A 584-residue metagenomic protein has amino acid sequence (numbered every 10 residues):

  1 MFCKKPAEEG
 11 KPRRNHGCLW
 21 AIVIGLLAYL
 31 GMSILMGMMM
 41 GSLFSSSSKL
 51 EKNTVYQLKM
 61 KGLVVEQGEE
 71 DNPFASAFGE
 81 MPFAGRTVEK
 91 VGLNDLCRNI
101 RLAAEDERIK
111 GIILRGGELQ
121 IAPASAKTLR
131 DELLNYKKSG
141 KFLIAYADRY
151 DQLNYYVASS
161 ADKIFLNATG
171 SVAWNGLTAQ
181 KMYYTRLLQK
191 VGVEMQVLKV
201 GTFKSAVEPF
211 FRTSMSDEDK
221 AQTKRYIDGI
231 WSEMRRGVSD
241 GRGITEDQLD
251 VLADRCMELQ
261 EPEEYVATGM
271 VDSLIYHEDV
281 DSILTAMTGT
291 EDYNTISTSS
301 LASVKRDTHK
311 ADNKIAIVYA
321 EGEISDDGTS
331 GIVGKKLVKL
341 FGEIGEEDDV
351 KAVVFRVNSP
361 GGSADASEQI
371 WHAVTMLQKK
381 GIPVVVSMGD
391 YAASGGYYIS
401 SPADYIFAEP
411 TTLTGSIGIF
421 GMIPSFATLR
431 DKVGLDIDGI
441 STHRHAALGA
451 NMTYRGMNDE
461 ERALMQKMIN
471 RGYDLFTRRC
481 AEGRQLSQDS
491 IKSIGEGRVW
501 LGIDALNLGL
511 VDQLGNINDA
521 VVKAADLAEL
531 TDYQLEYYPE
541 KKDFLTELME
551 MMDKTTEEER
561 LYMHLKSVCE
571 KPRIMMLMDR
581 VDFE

Functional and structural regions predicted by a protein language model:
M1-L19: N-terminal Lys/Arg-rich, disordered targeting/topogenic segments
R13-S46, N53: Hydrophobic alpha-helical transmembrane signal-anchor segments
I34, F44-L50, V91, I100 (+7 more regions): Non-catalytic accessory/assembly modules
S47-S48, T54-K181, D307-L429: Cleft-lining beta-strand/loop regions that shape enzyme active-site pockets
G79-P82, D312-I315, Y319-V350, M468 (+1 more regions): Intrinsic disorder and flexible/low-complexity segments
T185-L284, A427-Q513, N518-A528: Charged, glycine-interspersed solvent-exposed loop segments at helix/strand-loop junctions that cap or gate access
V280-I317: Extracytoplasmic and endomembrane cell-envelope/extracellular-matrix remodeling and assembly machinery
D519-E550: C-terminal intrinsically disordered, low-complexity extensions immediately downstream of enzyme catalytic cores
